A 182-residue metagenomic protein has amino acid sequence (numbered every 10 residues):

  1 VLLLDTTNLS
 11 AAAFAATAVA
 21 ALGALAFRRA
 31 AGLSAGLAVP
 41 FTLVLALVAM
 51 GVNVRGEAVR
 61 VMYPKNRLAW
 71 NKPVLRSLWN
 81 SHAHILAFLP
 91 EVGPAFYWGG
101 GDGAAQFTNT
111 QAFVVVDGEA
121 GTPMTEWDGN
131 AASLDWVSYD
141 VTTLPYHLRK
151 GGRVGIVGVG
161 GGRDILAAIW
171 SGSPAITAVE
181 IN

Functional and structural regions predicted by a protein language model:
V1-N182: Alpha-helical transmembrane segments of multi-pass membrane proteins
